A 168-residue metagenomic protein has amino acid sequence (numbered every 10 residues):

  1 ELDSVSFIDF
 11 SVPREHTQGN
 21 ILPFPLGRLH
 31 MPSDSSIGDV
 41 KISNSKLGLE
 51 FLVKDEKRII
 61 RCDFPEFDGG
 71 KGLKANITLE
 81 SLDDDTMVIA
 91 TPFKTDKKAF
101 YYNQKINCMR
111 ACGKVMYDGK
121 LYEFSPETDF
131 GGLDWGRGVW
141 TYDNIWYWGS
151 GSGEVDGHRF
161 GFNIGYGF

Functional and structural regions predicted by a protein language model:
E1-F168: Structured soluble/peripheral alpha/beta segments that form catalytic or ligand/cofactor-binding pockets
